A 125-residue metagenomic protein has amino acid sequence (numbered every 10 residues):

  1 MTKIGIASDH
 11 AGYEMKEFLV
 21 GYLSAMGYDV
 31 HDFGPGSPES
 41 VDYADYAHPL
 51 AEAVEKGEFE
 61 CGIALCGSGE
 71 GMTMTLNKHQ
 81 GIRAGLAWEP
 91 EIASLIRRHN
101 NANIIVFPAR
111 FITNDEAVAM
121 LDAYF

Functional and structural regions predicted by a protein language model:
K3-I4, F59-G62, G81-R83: Short active-site oxyanion
G5-A7, A11-G12, P90-F125: C-terminal binding/interaction regions
I6-A25: Glycine-rich phosphate/diphosphate-binding loop of Rossmann-like nucleotide-binding domains
K16, A47, M72-T73, A93 (+1 more regions): A general structural signal for well-ordered alpha-helical segments in protein cores
M26-H31, F59: A generic structural motif
D29-S40: A short beta-strand-loop structural module common to alpha/beta enzyme folds
Y46-S68: Short, structured active-site "lid" loops
A64-R110: Mid-chain, well-packed structural core segment of small domains
